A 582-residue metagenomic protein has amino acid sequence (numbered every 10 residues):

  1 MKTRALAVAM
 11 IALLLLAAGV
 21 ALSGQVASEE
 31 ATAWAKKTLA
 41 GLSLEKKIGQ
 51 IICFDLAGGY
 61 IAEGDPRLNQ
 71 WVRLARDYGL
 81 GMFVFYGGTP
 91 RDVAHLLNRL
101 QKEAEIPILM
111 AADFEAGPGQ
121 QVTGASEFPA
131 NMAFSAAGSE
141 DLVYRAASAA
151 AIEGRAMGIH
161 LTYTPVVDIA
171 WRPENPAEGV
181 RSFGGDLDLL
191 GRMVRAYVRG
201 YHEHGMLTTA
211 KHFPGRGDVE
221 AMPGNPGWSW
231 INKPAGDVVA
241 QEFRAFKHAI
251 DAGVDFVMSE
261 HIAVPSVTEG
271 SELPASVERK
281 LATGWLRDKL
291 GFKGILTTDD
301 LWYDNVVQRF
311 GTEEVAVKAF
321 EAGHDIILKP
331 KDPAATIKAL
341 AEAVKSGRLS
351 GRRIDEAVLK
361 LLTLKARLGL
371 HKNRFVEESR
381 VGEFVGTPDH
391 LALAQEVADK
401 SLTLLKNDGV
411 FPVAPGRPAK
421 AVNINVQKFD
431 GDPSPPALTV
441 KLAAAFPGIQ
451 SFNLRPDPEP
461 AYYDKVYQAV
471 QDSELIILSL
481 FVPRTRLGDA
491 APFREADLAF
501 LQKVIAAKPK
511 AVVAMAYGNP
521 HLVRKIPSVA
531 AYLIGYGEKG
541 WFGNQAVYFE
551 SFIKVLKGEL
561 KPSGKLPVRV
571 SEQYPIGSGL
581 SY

Functional and structural regions predicted by a protein language model:
M1-M10: Bacterial N-terminal signal peptides that target proteins for export
A9-A18: Bacterial N-terminal signal peptides
L22-L74, D288, R309-Y582: Preference for extracellular/luminal or secreted protein segments
S43, F83, V93-I108, A112 (+3 more regions): Second-shell residues forming the walls of enzyme active-site clefts
L44-Q50, Y78-F83, A104-L109, R155-L161 (+9 more regions): Loop/turn elements at helix/coil->beta-strand transitions in domains of secreted/extracellular proteins
I51, D55-A57, W71-P90, P173 (+2 more regions): Short acidic, glycine-rich surface-loop motifs adjacent to enzyme active sites
A57-Y60, M110-Q120, H160-A170, A210-R216 (+2 more regions): Short glycine-enriched loops at secondary-structure junctions
T89-V93, A136-A149, D188-R192, V238-V239: Glycine-rich anion/phosphate-binding loops
